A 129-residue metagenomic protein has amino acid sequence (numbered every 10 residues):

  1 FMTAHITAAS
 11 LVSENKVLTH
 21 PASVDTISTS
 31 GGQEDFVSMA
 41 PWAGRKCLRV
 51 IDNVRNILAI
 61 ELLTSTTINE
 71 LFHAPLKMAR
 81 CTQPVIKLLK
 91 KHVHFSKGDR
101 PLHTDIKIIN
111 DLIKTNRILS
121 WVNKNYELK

Functional and structural regions predicted by a protein language model:
F1-K129: C-terminal auxiliary extensions adjacent to catalytic cores
